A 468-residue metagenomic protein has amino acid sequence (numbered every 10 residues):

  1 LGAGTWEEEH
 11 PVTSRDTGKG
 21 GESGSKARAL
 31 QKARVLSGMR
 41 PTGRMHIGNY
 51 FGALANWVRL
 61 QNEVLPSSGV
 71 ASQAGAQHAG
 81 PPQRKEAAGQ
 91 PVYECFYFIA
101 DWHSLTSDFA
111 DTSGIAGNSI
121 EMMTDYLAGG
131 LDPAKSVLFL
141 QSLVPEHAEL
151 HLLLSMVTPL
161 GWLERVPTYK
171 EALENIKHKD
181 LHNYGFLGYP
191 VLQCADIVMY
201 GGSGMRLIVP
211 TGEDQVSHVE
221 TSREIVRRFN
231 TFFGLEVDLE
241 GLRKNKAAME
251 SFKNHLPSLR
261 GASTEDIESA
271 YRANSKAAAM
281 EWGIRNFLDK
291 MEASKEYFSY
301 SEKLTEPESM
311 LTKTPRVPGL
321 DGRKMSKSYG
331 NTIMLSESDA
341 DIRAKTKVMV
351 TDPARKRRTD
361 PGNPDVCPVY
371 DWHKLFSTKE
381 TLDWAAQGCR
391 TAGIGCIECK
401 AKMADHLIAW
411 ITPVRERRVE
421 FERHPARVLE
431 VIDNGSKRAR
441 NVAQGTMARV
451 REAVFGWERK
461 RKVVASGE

Functional and structural regions predicted by a protein language model:
L1-Q31, L65-Q90, K462-E468: Intrinsic disorder/low-complexity segments
W6, S72, S217, R223-G467: Conserved nucleotide- and phosphate/pyrophosphate-binding catalytic cores in adenylate/nucleotidyl-handling enzymes
T13-R15, A29-L36, P41-L65, K85-I197 (+1 more regions): N-terminal Rossmann-like or analogous alpha/beta NTP/dinucleotide-binding catalytic cores that position adenine
L65, T158-E164, M199-I208, S377-A385 (+1 more regions): Short helix-capping/linker segments at secondary-structure and domain boundaries
A87-G114, T211-G212, Y300-S328: Extended, compositionally biased low-complexity polar/Lys-Gly-rich tracts and adjacent boundary/linker regions are
L173-H182, G204-V216, N331-I333: Flexible, glycine/proline-enriched loop segments at strand-loop-helix junctions that form or flank small-ligand binding
V191-A195, M199-R227: Aromatic- and glycine-enriched pocket-lining scaffold segments that form the walls of small-molecule binding clefts
